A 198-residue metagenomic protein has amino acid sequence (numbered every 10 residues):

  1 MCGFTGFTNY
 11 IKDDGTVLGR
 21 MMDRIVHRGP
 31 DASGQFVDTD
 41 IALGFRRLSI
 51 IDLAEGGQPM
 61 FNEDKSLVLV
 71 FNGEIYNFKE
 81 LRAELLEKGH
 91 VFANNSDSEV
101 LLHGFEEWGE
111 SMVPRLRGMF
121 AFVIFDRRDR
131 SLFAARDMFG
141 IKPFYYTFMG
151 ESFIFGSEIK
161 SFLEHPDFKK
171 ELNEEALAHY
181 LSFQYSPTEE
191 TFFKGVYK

Functional and structural regions predicted by a protein language model:
M1-K198: Cysteine-centered catalytic environments shared across enzyme families
